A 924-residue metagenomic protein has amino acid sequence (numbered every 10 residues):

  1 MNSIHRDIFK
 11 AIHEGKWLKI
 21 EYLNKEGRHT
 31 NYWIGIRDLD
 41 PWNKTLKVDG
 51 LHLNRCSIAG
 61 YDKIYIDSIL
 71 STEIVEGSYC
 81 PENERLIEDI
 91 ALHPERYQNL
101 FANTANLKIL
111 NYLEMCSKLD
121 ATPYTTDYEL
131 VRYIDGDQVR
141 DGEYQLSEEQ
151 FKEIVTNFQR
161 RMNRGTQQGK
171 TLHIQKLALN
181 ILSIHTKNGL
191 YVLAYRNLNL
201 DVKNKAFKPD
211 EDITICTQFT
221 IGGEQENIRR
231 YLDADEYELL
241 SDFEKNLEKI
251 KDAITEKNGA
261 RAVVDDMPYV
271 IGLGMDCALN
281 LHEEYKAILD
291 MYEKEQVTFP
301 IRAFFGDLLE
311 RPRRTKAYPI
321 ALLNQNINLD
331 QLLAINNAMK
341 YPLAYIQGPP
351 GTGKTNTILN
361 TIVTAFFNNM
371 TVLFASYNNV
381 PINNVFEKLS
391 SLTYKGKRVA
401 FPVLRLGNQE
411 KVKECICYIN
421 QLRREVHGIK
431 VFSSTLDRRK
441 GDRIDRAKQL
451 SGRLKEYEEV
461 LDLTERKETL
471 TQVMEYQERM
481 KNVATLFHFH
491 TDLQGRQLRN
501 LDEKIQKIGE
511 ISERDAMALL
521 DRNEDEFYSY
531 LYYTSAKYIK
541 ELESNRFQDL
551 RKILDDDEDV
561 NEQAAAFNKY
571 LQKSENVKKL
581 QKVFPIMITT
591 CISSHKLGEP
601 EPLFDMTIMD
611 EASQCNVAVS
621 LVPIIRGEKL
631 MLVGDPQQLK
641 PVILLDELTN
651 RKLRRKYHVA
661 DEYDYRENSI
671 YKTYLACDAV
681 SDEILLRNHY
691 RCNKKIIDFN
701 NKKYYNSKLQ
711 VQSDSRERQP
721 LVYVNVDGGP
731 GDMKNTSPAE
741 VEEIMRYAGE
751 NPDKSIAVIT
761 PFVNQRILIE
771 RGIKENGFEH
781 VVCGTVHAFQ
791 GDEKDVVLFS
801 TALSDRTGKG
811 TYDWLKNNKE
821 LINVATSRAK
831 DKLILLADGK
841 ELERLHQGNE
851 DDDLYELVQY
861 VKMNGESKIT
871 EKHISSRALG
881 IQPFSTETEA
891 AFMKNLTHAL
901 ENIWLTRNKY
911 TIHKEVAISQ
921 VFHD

Functional and structural regions predicted by a protein language model:
M1-E88: Core beta-strand-centered patch of the WYL/Sm-like small regulatory domain
R28, L905-D924: Active-site metal-binding core of divalent-cation-utilizing nuclease and nuclease-like domains
E82-G222, H490-T491, Q497-N500, G509 (+2 more regions): A helicase ATPase "motif cassette" and its flanking acidic/Ser/Thr-rich regulatory loops
D89-L92, R96-A102, Y133, I288-T298 (+6 more regions): Conserved P-loop NTPase motor core of helicases/translocases
N188, V192-N337, V412-K430, S434-L436 (+2 more regions): Pre-P-loop entry segment of helicase/translocase ATPase cores
K208-E211, I215-D252, E310-H427, A565-Y705: ASCE P-loop NTPase helicase motor core
D646-I684, N701, I773-E775, G808-H913: Helicase C-terminal subdomain and adjacent C-terminal extension
S707-G772: Conserved helicase/translocase motor-coupling segment
